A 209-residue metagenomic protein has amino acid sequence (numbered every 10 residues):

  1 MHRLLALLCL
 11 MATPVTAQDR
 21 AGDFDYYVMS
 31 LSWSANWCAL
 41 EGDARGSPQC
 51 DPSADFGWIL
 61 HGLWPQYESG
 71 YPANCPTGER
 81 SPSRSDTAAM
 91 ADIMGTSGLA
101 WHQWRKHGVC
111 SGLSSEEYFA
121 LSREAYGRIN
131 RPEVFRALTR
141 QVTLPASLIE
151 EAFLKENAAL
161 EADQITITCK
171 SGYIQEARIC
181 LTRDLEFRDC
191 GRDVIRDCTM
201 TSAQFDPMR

Functional and structural regions predicted by a protein language model:
L4-T13: Sec-dependent N-terminal signal peptides
V15-D19: Boundary at the C-terminal end of the N-terminal hydrophobic targeting segment
D23-W37, A177-I179: Short, hydrophobic/proline-enriched secondary-structure or compact coil segments at domain edges
S30, G42-R209: Domain-level detector of nuclease and nuclease-like folds in predominantly extracellular/periplasmic contexts
